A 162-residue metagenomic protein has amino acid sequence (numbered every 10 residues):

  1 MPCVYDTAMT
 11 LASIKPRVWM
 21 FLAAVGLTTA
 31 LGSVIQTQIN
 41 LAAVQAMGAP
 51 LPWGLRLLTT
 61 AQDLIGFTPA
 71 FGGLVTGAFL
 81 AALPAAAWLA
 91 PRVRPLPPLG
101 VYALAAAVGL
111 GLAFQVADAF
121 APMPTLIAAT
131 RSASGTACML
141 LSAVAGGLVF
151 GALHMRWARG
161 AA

Functional and structural regions predicted by a protein language model:
P2-A162: Juxtamembrane/disordered regions of integral membrane proteins
